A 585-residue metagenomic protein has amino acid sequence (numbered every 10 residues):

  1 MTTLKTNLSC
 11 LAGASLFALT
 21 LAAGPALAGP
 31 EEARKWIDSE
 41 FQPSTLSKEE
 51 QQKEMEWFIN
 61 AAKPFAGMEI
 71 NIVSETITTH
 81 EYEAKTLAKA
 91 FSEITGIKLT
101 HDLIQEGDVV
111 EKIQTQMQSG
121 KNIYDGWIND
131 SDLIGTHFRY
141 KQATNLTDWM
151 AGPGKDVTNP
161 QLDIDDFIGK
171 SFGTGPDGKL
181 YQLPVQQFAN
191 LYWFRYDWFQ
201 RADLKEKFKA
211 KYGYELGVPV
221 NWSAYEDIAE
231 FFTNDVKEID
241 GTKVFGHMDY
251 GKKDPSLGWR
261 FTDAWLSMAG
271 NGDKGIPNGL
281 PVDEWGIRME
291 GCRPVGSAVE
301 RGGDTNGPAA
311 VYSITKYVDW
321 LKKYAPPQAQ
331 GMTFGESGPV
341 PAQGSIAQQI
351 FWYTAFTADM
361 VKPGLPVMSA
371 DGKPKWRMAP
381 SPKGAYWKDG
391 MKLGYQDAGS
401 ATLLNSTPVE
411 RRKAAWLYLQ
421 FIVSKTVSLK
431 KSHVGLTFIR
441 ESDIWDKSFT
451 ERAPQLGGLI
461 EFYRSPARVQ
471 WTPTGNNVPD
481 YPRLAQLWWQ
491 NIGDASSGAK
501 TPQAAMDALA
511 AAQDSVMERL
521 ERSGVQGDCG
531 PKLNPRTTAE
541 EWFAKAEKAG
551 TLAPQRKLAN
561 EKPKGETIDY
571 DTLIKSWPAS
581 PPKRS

Functional and structural regions predicted by a protein language model:
G29, K89-F167, R201-D203, K207-K209 (+3 more regions): Extracytoplasmic "Venus flytrap"/periplasmic binding protein-like
E31-P64, S131-L191, K375-S381, L552-R584: Hinge/lid segment of periplasmic solute-binding proteins
E54-A61, T78-K98, W193, D197 (+1 more regions): Short, polar/charged alpha-helical segment
M55-W57, E69, K373-K383, H433-S496 (+4 more regions): Long, aromatic- and glycine/proline-rich binding clefts that accommodate carbohydrate-like moieties
I104-K112, V220-A224, Q328-Q343: Short helix-initiation/N-cap motifs at beta->coil->alpha
S131-A151, F167-Y214, E226, D249-A298 (+2 more regions): Periplasmic solute-binding protein
T174, K322-P327, E336, G364-I444 (+3 more regions): Extracytoplasmic/periplasmic substrate-recognition and gating elements
A224-E230, S267-G331, S381: Glycine-centered hinge/linker elements that transmit conformational signals in sensory and ligand-binding systems
